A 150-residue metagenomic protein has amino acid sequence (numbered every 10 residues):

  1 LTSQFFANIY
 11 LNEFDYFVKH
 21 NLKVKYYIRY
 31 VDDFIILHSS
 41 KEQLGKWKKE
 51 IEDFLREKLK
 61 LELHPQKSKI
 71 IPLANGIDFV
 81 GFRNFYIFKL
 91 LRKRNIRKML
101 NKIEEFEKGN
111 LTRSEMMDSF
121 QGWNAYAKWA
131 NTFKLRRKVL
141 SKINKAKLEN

Functional and structural regions predicted by a protein language model:
L1-N150: Non-catalytic terminal/accessory segments
